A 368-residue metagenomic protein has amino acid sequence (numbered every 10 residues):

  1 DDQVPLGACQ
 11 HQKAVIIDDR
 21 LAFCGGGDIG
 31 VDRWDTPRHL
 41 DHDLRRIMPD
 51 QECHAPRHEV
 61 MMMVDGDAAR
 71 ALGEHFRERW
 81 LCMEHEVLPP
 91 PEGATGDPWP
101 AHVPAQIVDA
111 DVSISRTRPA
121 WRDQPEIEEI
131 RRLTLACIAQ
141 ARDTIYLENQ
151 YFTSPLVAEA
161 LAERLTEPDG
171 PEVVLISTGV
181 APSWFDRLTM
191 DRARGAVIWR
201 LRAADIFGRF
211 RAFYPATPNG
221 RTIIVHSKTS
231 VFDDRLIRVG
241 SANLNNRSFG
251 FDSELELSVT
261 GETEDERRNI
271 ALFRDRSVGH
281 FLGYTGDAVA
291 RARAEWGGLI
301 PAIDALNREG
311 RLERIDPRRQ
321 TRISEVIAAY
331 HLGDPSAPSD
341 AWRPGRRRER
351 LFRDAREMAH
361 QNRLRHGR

Functional and structural regions predicted by a protein language model:
D1-R368: Charged, low-complexity intrinsically disordered terminal segments
